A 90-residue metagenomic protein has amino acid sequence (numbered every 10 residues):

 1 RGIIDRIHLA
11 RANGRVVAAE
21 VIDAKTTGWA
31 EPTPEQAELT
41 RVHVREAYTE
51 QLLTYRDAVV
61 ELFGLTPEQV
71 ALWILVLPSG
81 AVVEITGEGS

Functional and structural regions predicted by a protein language model:
R1-S90: Structural signature of nuclease core domains in nucleic-acid processing machines
